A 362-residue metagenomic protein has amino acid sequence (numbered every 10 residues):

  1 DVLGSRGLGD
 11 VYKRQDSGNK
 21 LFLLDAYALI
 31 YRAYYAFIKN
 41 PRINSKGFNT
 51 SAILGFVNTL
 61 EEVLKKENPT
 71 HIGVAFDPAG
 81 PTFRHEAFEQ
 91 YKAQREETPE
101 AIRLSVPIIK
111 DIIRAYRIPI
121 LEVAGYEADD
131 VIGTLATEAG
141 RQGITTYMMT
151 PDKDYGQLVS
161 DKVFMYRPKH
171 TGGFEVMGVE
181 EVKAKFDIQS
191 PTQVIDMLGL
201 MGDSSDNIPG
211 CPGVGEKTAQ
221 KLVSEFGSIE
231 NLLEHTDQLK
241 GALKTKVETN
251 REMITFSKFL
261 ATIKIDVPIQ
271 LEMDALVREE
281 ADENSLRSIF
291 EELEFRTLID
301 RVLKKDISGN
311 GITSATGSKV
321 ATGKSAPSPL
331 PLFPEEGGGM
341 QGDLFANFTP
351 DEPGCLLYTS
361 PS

Functional and structural regions predicted by a protein language model:
D1, S45, T171, I208 (+1 more regions): Generic anion/oxyanion-binding catalytic loop in active/binding sites
D1-Y12, Y358-S362: Single conserved hydrophobic/aromatic residue that forms the stacking wall/gate of nucleotide- or nucleobase-binding
V2-G7, L24, Y31, I53 (+2 more regions): Short glycine/serine/threonine-biased micro-segments
G7-G9, G47-F48, G55, G125 (+4 more regions): Glycine-centered flexibility motif
R14-M149, K153-E180, M253-F256, T262-Q270 (+1 more regions): Noncatalytic, basic helical substrate-engagement surface that gates or grips nucleic-acid strands
D16-G18, N68-G73, Y116-I118, R141 (+3 more regions): Non-catalytic nucleic-acid-binding/docking modules located in mid-to-C-terminal regions of nucleic-acid enzymes
L121-V131, A346-S360: Charged, flexible boundary elements
